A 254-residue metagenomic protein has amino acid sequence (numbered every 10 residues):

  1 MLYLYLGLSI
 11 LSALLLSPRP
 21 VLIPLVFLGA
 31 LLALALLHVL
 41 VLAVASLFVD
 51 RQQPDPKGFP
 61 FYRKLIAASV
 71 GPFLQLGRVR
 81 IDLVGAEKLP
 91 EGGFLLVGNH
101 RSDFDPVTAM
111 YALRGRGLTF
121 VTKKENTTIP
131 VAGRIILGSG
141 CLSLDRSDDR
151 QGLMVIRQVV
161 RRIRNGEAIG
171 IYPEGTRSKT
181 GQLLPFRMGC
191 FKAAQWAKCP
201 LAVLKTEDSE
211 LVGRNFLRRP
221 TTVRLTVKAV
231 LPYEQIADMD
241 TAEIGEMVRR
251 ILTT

Functional and structural regions predicted by a protein language model:
M1-I10, P18-G93: Membrane-anchoring hydrophobic helices of lipid-metabolizing enzymes
P20, L153-T254: Non-catalytic C-terminal accessory region of glycerolipid acyltransferases and related lyso-lipid remodeling enzymes
S46-A67, Q75-L76, P90-D148: Catalytic core of membrane glycerolipid acyltransferases/transacylases, capturing the structured, soluble-facing
L83, L142-D145, Y233: Short acidic-hydrophobic, aromatic-tinged amphipathic segments that line or gate anion-handling sites
L83, L96, F120-V121, L225-V227: Generic preference for hydrophobic
L83-A86, I129, L153-I156: Structural motif corresponding to alpha-helix initiation and N-cap regions
E87, D149, E207: Residue-level "edge-of-site" marker
